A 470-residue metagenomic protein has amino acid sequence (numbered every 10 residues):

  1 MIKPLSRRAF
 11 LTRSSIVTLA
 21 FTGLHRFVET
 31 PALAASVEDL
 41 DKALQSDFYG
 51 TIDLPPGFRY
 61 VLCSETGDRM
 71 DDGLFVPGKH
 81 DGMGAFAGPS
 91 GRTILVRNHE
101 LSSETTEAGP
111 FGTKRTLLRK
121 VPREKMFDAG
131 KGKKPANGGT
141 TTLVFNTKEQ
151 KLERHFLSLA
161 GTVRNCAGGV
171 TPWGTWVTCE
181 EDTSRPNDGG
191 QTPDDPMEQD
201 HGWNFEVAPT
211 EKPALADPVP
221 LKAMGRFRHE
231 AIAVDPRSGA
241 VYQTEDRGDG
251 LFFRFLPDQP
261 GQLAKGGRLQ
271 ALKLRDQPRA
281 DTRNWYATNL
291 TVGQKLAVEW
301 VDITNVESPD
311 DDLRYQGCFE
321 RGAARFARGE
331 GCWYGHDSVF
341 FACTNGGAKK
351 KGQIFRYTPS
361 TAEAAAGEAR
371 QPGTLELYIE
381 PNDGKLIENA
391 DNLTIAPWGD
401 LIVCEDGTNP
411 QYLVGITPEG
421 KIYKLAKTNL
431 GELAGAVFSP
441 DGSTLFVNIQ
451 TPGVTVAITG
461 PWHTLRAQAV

Functional and structural regions predicted by a protein language model:
I2-S6, R13-E330, Y334-V470: Conserved small-residue
